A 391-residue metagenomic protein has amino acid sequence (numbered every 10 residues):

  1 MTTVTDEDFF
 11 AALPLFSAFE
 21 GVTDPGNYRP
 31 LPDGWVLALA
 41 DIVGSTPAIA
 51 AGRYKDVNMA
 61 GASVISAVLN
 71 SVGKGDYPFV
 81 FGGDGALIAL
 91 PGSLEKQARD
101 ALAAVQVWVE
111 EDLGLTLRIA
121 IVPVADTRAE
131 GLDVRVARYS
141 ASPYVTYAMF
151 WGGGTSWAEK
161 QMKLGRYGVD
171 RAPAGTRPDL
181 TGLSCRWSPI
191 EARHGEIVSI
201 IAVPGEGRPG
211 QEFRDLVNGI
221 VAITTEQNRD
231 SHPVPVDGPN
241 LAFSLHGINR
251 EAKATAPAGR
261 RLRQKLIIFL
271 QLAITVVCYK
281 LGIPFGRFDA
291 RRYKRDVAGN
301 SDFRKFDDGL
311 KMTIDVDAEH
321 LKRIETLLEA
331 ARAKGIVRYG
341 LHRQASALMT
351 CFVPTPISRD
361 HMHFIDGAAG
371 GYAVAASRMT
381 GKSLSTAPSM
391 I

Functional and structural regions predicted by a protein language model:
M1-I391: Regulatory and interdomain segments flanking nucleotide-handling catalytic cores in signaling/defense enzymes
